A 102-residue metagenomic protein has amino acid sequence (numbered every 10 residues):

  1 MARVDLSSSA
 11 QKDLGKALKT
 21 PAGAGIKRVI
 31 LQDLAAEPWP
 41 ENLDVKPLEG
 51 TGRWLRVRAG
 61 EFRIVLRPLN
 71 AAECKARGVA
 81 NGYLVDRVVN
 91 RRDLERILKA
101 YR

Functional and structural regions predicted by a protein language model:
M1, G52-W54, A80-G82: A generic structural signal for beta-strand entry/edge sites
M1-L31: Arg/Lys-rich, positively charged N-terminal/basic patches that mediate binding to nucleic acids
G15-K16, K46-P47, R56-R58, K75-G78: Short histidine-centered beta-strand/loop micro-motifs that create catalytic or ligand/metal-coordination sites
L31-R58: A short, surface-exposed loop/turn module that caps and links secondary-structure elements
R58-R63, R67-R102: Enriched for short, Lys/Arg-rich terminal
